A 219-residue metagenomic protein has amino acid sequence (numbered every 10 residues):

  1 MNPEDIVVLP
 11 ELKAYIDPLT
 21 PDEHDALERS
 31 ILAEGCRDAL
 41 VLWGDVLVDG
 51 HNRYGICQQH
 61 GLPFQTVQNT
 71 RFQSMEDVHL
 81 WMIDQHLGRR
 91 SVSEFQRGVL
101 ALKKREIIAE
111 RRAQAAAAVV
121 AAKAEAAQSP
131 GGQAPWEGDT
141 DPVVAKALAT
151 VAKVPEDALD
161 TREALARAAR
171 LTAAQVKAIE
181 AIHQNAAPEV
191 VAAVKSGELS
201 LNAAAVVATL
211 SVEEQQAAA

Functional and structural regions predicted by a protein language model:
M1-I6, Q73-E76: Flexible hinge/switch segments at interdomain interfaces of large molecular machines
I6, L40, F64-T66: Generic structural signal for residues in well-ordered beta-strands
V7-E11: A short, surface-exposed helix-loop junction/capping segment
L12-H24, E28, L32-E34, N52-N185 (+2 more regions): Amphipathic, charge-rich alpha-helical segments that serve as recognition/docking helices
R37-L40, S211: Short, proline-centered helix/strand-breaking motifs
W43-D49, R53: Acidic, metal-coordinating catalytic cores used for nucleic-acid/nucleotide bond scission and strand-transfer chemistry
V190-V194: Long amphipathic alpha-helical assembly cores
V207-A219: A short, Lys/Arg-enriched interface patch at domain edges and termini
